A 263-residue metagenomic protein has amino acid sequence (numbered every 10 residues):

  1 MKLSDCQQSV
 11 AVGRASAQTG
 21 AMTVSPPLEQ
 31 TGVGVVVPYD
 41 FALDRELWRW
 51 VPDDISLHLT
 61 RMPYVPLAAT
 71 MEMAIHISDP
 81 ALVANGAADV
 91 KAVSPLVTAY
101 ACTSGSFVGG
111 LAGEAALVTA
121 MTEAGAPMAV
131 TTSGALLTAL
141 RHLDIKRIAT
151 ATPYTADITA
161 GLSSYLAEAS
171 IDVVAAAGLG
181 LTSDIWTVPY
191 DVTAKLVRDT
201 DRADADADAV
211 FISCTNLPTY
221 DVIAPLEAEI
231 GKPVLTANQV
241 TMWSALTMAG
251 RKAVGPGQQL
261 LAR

Functional and structural regions predicted by a protein language model:
K2, C6, V10-N85, D157-P189: N-terminal glycine-rich anion-binding loop in soluble enzyme alpha/beta folds
G20-M22, T31-V33, I55, A124 (+5 more regions): Hydrophobic structural segments
D79-V93, K195-A207: Short, well-structured alpha-helical segments in soluble
V90-M128: Glycine/small-residue-rich loop that forms an oxyanion/phosphate-binding "nest" at active or ligand-binding sites
L96-A101, A149-T150, A207-C214: Periplasmic-binding protein-like
M121, P127-T182, A262: Conserved beta-alpha
D199-L226, T241-M242: Hydrophobic alpha-helical
T236-R263: C-terminal functional extensions of proteins
